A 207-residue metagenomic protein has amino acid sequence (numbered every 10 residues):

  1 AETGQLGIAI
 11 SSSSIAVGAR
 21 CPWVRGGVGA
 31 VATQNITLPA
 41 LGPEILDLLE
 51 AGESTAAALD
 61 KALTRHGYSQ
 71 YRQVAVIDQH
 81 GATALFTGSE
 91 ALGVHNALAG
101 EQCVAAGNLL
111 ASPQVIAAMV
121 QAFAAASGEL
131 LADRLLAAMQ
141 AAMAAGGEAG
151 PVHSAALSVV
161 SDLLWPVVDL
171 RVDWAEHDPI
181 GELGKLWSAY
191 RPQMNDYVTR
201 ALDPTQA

Functional and structural regions predicted by a protein language model:
A1-A207: N-terminal nucleophile
